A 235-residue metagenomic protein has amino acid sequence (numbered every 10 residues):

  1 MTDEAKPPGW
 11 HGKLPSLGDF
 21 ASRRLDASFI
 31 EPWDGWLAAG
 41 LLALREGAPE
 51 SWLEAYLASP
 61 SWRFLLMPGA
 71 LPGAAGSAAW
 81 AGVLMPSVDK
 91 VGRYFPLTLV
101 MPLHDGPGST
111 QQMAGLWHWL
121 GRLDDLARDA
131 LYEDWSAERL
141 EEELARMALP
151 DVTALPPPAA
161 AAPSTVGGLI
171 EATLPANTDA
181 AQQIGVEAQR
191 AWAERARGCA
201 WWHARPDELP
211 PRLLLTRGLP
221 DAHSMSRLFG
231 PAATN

Functional and structural regions predicted by a protein language model:
T2-K13, L17-F20, R24, G69-N235: Long protein-protein interaction modules used by eukaryotic assembly/scaffold proteins
T2-P60: N-terminal ordered "arm"
L44-V83: Short, structured protein-protein interaction patches enriched in aromatics and acidic/basic residues, typified by
